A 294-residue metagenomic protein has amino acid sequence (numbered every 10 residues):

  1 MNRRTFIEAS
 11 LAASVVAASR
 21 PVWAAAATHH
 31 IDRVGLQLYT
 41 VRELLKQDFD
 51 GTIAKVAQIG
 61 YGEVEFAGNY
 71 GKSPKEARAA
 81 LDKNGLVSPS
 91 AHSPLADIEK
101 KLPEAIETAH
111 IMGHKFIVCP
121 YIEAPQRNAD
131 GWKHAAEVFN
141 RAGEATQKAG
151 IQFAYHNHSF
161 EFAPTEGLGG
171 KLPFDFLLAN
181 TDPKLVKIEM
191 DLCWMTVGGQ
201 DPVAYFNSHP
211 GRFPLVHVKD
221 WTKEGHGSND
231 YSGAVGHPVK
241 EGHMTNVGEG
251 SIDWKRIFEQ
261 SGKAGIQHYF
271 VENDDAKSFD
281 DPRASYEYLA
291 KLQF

Functional and structural regions predicted by a protein language model:
R4-A17, W23-G35, R42-A57, F174-M190 (+1 more regions): Histidine-acidic metal/acid-base catalytic patches
S10, E63, Y70, V87 (+2 more regions): Active-site acidic/histidine proton-transfer and metal-coordination neighborhood in alpha/beta enzyme cores
T28-H29, I53-Q58, K72-S88, K101-H114 (+4 more regions): Acidic (Asp/Glu)-rich catalytic clusters
Q37-Q47, A91-I98, A129, N246: Active-site mouth loops of central-metabolism enzymes
Y39-V41, A67-N69, S93-A96, I122-E123 (+4 more regions): Active-site beta-loop-alpha junctions enriched in small/polar residues
K46-D50, G71-K75, E99-P103, A129 (+4 more regions): Structural motif corresponding to alpha-helix initiation and N-cap regions
